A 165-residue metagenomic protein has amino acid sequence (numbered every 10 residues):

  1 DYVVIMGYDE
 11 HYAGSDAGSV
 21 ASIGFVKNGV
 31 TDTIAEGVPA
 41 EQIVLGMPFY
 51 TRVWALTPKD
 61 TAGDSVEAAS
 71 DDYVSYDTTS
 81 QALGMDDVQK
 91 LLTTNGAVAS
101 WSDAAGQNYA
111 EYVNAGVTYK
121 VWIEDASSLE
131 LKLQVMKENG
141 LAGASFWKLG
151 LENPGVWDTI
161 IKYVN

Functional and structural regions predicted by a protein language model:
D1-V88: Substrate-binding surface in catalytic domains of secreted glycosidases
E10, T33, K120, A144-S145: Functionally constrained cores in energy, signaling, and assembly domains
G14, A21, G63, N95-A97 (+2 more regions): Residue-level signal for alpha-helical context at structural boundaries
V38, G96, G140-L141: Residue-level recognition of short, well-ordered coil/turn positions that link secondary-structure elements
T51-V135, V164: Glycan-binding loop/region signatures in secreted carbohydrate-active enzymes
D125-N165: Acidic/aromatic/glycine-rich contiguous surface patches that form carbohydrate-binding/processing clefts and analogous
